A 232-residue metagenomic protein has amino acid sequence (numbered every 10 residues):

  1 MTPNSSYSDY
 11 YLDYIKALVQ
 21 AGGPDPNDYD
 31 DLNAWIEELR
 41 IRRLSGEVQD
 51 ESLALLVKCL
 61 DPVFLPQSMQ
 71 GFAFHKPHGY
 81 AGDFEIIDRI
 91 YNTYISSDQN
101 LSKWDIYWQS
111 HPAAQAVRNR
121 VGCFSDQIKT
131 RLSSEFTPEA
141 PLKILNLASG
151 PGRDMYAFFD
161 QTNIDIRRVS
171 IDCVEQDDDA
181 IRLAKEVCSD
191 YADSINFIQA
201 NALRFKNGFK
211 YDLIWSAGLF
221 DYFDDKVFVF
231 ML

Functional and structural regions predicted by a protein language model:
E47-F136: Conserved Class I S-adenosyl-L-methionine-dependent methyltransferase catalytic core
E139-G152: Conserved class I S-adenosyl-L-methionine
P151-I166: Conserved SAM-binding loop of SAM-dependent methyltransferases across substrates and taxa, primarily the Class I
D177-D179: Conserved SAM/SAH-binding beta-strand->alpha-helix loop
A184-K185: Conserved SAM-binding loop
Y191-A202: Conserved SAM-binding strand-loop segment of SAM-dependent methyltransferases
W215: A conserved beta-strand element that flanks and buttresses the S-adenosyl-L-methionine
F223-L232: A short, conserved alpha-helix within the catalytic core of class I
